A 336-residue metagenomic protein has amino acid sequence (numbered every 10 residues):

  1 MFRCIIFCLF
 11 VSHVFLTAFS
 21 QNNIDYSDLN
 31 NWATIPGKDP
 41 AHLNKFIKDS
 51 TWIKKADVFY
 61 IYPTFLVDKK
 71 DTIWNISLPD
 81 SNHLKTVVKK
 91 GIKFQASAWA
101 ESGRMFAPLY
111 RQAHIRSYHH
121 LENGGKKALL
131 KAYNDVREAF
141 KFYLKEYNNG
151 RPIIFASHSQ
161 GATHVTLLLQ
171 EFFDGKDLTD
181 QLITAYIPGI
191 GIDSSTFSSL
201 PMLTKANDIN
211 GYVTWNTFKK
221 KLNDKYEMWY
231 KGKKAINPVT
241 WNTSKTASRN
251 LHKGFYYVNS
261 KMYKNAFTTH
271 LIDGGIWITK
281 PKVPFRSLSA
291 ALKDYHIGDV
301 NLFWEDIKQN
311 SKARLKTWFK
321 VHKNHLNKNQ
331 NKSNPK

Functional and structural regions predicted by a protein language model:
M1-Q21: Bacterial Sec-dependent N-terminal signal peptides
S20-D49, K85: Basic, amphipathic N-terminal segments that precede the first structured/catalytic domain
K55-Y62: Short beta-strand element of the alpha/beta-hydrolase
Y62-R151, P284-N301, E305, Q309-P335: Active-site catalytic motif of lipid deacylating hydrolases and related acyltransferases
A132, R137-N149, E171-T317, V321-N329: Surface cap/lid and interfacial helix-loop subdomains adjacent to catalytic sites that gate substrate access
S157-V165: Gly/Ala-rich beta-loop-alpha elbow adjacent to hydrolase catalytic centers
T166-Q170: Short, hydrophobic alpha-helix immediately C-terminal to the catalytic nucleophile
